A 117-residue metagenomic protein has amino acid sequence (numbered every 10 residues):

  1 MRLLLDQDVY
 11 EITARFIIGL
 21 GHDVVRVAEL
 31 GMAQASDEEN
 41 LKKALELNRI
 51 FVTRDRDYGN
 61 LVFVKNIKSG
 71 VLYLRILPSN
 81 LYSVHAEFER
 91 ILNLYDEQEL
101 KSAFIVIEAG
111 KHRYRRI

Functional and structural regions predicted by a protein language model:
R2-I50: N-terminal first-folded block
D8, R56-D57, L77: Anionic group-transfer/hydrolysis microenvironments
E11, Y58-N60, R113: Glycine-rich nucleotide phosphate-binding loop and flanking beta-alpha elements of Rossmann-like dinucleotide-binding
V25, V52, L72-L74, I105: Hydrophobic/aromatic beta-strand patches that form the interior of the parallel beta-sheet core in alpha/beta enzyme
K43, N60-P78, Y82: Nuclease catalytic cores that cleave nucleic-acid phosphodiester bonds, predominantly acidic two-metal-ion
L45-L61: Acidic, metal-binding active-site segment of PIN/NYN-like and related structure-specific nucleases
L74-R113: C-terminal structural segments of small proteins and small subunits
